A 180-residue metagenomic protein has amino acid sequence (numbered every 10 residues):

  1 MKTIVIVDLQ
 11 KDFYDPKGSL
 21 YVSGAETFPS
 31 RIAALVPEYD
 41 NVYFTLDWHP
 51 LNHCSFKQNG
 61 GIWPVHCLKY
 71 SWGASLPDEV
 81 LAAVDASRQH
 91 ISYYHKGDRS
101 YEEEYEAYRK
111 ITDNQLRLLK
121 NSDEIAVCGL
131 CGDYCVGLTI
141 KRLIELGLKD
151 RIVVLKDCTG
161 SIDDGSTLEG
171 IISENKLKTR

Functional and structural regions predicted by a protein language model:
K2-V5, Q10-Y14, G24-N41, P50 (+1 more regions): Active-site-adjacent betaalpha module
D15-S19: Short acidic, glycine/proline-rich loop/turn micro-motifs
Y43-T45: Short, well-structured hydrophobic secondary-structure segments
C54-H66: Polar, low-complexity loop segments and adjacent catalytic/binding residues used for recognizing and processing sugar
